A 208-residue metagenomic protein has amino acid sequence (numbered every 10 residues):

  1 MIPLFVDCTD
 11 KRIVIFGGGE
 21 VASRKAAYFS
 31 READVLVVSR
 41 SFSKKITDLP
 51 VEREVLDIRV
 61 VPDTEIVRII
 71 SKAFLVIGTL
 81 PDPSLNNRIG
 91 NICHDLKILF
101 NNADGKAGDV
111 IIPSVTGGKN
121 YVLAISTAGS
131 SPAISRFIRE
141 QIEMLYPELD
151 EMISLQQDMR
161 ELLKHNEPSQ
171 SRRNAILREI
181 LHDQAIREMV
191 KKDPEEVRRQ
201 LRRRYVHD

Functional and structural regions predicted by a protein language model:
M1-L49: Hydrophobic, well-ordered beta-alpha structural blocks that scaffold small-molecule cofactor pockets
D34-L36, A73-P83, Y121-G129, I142-E143: Short beta-strand and adjoining strand-loop segment in the mid-core of the Rossmann-like NAD(P)-dependent dehydrogenase
V35, R53, L99-F100: Hydrophobic beta-strand scaffold residues
L56-I58: Cofactor-binding loops of NAD(P)H-dependent oxidoreductases, dominated by short-chain dehydrogenase/reductases
V60-K72: Short amphipathic alpha-helix with an adjacent loop that forms part of the alpha/beta core around
P83-S130: Rossmann-fold NAD(P)-binding glycine/threonine-rich loop
G129-D208: An accessory alpha-helical subdomain
